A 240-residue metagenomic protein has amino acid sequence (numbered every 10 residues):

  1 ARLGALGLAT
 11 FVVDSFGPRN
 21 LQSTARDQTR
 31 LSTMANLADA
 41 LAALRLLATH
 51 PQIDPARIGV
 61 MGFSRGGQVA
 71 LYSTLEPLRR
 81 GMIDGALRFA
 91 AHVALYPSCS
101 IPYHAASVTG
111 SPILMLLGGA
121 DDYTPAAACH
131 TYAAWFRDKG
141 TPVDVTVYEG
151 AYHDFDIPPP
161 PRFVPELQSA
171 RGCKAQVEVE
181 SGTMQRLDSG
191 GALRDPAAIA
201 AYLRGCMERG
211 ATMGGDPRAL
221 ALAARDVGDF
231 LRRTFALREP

Functional and structural regions predicted by a protein language model:
A1, N20-T33, H104-A105, I113 (+1 more regions): Accessory recognition modules or surfaces
A1-T49, Y202-M213: Serine-hydrolase catalytic machinery in alpha/beta-hydrolase-like enzymes
G4-A5, V108, D138: Residues at the C-terminal ends
G17-N20, C99, D121, Y152: Alpha/beta-hydrolase active-site loop signature
L31-G110, D122-Y123, A127: Primarily recognizes the serine-hydrolase "nucleophile elbow" in alpha/beta-hydrolase and SGNH/GDSL folds
M115-L117, D121, Y148: Short beta-strand/loop motif that positions the catalytic acidic residue of the alpha/beta-hydrolase fold
P125-W135, P160: Short alpha-helix in the alpha/beta-hydrolase fold that links the catalytic acid
P142-P240: C-terminal catalytic histidine-bearing segment of alpha/beta-hydrolase fold enzymes
